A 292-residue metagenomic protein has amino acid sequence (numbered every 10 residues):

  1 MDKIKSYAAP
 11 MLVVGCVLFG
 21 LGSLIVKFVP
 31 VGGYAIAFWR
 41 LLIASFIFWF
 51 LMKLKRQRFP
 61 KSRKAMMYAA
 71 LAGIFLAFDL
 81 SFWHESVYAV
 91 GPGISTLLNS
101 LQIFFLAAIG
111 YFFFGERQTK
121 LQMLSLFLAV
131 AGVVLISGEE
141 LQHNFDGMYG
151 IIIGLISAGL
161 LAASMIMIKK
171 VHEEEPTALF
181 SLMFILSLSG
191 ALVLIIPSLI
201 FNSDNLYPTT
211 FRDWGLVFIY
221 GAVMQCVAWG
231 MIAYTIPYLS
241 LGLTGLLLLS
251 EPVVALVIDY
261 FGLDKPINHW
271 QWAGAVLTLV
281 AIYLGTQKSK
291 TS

Functional and structural regions predicted by a protein language model:
M1-F38, I74, F82, N144-K170 (+1 more regions): Glycine-/small-residue-enriched transmembrane alpha-helix faces in small-molecule transporters and effluxers
K5-A8, P30-F38, K61-M66, G138-L160 (+2 more regions): Juxtamembrane helix-entry segments on the extracytoplasmic side of multipass membrane proteins
A9, S95-L101, I168-A191, Q225-F261: Helix-helix packing/entry segments at the starts of transmembrane helices
V31-F78, F105, L160-M167, M183-N202 (+3 more regions): Transmembrane alpha-helices of multi-pass small-molecule transport proteins
A35, L42-S45, H84-R117, Q122-M123 (+2 more regions): Specific alpha-helical transmembrane segments that line the substrate/conduction pathway and gating interfaces
R40-L41, D213, L248-S292: C-terminal-most transmembrane helix of multi-pass membrane proteins
F48, A70, I109, Q118-E140 (+4 more regions): Hydrophobic transmembrane alpha-helices of multi-pass small-molecule transport proteins
K53-S95, N99, L135, G221-L239: Specific transmembrane alpha-helical segments of multi-pass solute transporters/efflux pumps, especially DMT/EamA
